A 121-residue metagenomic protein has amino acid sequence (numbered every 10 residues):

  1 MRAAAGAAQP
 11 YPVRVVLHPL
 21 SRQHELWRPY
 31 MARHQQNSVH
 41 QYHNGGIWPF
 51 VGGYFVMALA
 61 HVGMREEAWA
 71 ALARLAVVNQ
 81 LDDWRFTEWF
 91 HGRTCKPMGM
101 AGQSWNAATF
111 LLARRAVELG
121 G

Functional and structural regions predicted by a protein language model:
M1-W48, A73-G121: Extended glycan-interaction surfaces of carbohydrate-active proteins
G53-A76: Alpha-helical support elements that line or immediately flank enzyme active sites and cofactor-binding pockets
